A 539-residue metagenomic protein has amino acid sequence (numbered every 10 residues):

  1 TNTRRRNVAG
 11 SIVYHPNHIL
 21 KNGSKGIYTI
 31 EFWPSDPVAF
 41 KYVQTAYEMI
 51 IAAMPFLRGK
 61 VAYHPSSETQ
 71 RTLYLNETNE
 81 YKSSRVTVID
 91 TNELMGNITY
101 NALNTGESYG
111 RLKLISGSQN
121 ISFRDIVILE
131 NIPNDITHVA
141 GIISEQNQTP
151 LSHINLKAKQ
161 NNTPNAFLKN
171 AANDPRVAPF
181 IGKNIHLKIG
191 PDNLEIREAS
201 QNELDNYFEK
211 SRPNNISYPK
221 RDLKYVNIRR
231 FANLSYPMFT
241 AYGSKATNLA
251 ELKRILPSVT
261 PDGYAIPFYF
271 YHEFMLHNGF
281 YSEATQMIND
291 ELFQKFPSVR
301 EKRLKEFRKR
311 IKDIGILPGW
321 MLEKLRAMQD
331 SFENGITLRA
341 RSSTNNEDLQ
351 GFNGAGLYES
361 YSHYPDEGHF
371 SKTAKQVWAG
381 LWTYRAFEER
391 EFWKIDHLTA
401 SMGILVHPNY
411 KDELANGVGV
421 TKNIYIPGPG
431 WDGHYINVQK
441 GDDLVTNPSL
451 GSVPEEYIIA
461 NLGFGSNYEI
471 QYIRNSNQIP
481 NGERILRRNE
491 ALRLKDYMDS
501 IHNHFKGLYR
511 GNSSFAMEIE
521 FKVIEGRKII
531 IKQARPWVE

Functional and structural regions predicted by a protein language model:
T1-N134: Protease-associated
T1-P34, A171-L405, L414, H502-K506 (+3 more regions): N-terminal beta-alpha lobe that positions the nucleotide/phosphoryl donor in ATP/NTP-coupled carboxylate activation
F40, A53, T69-V86, N92 (+2 more regions): NTP-handling and nucleic-acid-processing catalytic cores
E107-A171, Y435: Extracellular/luminal Protease-associated
K188-G190, N409, N423-I426, K522-G526: Short beta-strand micro-motifs enriched in acidic
D432-E518, K522-E525: Conserved catalytic alpha/beta cores of large enzymes that bind or transform nucleotide phosphates and polynucleotides
V438-K440, Q533-E539: Short beta->alpha transition motifs characteristic of CBS
F521, R527-P536: A short beta-strand motif that forms the metal-chelation/ATP-contact edge of phosphoryl-transfer active sites
